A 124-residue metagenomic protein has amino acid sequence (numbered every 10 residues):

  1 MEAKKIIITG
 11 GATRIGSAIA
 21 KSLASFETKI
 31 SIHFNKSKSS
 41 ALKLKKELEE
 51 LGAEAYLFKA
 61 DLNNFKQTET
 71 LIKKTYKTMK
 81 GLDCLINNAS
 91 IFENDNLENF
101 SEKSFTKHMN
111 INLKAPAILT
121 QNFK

Functional and structural regions predicted by a protein language model:
K5-I8, L85-I86: Conserved hydrophobic beta-strands of the Rossmann-like cofactor-binding core in SDR/related NAD(P)H-dependent
A12-R14: Conserved glycine-rich cofactor-binding loop
T28-K43: Conserved glycine-rich Rossmann-like NAD(P)H-binding loop of the short-chain dehydrogenase/reductase
K38, K59-L71, E102: The beta1-alpha1 cofactor-binding region of Rossmann-like NAD(H)/NADP(H)-dependent oxidoreductases
N88-E93: Conserved NAD(P)H cofactor-binding loop of Rossmann-fold oxidoreductase domains
N96-L97, S104-M109: Substrate-binding pocket helix/loop in short-chain dehydrogenase/reductase
T120-Q121: A short, exposed helix-loop element centered on a Lys and neighboring polar residues
